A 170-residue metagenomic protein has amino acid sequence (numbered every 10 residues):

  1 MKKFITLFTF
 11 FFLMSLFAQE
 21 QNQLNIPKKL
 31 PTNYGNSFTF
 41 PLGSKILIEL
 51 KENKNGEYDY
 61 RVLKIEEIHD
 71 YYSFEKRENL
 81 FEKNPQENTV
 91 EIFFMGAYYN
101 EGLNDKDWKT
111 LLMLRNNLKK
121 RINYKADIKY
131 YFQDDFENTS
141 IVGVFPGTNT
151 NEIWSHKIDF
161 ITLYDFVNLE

Functional and structural regions predicted by a protein language model:
M1-N22: Bacterial Sec-dependent N-terminal signal peptides
Q19-T110, I122-N123, D127-E170: Intrinsically disordered, low-complexity segments enriched in small/polar residues
L114-K120: Asparagine-centered strand-capping/turn motif at beta-strand->loop junctions
